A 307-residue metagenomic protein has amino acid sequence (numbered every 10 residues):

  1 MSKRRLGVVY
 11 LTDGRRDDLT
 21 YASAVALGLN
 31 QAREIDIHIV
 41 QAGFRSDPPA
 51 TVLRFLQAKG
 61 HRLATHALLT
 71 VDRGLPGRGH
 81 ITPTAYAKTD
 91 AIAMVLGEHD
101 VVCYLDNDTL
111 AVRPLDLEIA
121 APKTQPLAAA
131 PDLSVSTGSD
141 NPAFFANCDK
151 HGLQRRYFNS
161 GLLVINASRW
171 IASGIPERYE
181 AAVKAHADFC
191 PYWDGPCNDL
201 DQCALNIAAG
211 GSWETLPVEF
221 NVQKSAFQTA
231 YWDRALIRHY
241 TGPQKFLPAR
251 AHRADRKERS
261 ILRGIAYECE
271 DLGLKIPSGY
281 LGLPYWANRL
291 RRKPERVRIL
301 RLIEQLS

Functional and structural regions predicted by a protein language model:
M1-T12, A167-S307: A glycosyltransferase accessory/donor-loop signature
A26-E34: Short, acidic, metal-binding catalytic loop of nucleotide-sugar glycosyltransferases
D36-G43, A129: Short internal beta-strands
D47-V95: Active-site-proximal specificity loops/subdomain of glycosyltransferases
H80-I81, H151-R155, D194-P196: Short Gly/Pro-enriched turn/cap motifs at secondary-structure boundaries
T84-S139, V164-I165: GT-A fold catalytic core of metal-dependent nucleotide-sugar glycosyltransferases, centered on the diacidic
A128-H151, H252, I261-G264, W286: A short, conserved beta-to-alpha structural element at the edge of catalytic cores that scaffolds binding
F145-P176, N206: Extended catalytic-interface subdomain
